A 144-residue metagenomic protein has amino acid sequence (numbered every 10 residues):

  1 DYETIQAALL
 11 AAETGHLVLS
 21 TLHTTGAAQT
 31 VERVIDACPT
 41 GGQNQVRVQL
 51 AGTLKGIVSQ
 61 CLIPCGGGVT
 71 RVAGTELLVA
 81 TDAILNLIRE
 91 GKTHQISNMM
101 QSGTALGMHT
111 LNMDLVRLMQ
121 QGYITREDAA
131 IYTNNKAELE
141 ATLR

Functional and structural regions predicted by a protein language model:
D1-R144: Short, flexible helix-loop junctions that flank or precede catalytic/ligand sites
